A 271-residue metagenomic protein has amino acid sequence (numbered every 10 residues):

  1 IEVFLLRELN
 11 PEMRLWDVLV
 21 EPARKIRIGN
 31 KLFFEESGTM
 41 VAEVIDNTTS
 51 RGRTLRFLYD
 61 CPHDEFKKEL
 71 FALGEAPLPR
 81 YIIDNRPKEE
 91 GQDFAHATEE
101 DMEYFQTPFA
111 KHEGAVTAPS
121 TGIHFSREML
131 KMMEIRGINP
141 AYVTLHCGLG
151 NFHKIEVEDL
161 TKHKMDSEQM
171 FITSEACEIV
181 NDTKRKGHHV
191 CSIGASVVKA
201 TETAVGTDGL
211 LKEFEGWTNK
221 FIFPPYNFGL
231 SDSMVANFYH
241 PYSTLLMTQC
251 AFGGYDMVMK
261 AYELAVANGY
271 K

Functional and structural regions predicted by a protein language model:
I1-K271: Surface-exposed, charge/polar-rich loops and edge strands
